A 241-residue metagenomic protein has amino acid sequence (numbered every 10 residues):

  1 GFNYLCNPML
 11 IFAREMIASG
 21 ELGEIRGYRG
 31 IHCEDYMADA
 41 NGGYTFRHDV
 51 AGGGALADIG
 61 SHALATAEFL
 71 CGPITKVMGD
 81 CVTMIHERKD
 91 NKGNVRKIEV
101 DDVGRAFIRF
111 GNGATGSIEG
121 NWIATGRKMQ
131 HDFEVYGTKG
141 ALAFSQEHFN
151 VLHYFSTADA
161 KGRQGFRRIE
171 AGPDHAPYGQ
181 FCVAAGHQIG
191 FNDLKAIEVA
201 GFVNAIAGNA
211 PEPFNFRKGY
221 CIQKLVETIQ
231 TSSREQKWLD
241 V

Functional and structural regions predicted by a protein language model:
Y4-I98, L152, Q236: Predominantly a Rossmann-like dinucleotide-binding segment in NAD(P)-dependent oxidoreductases
L5-C6, I31-Y36, C81-H86, N112-A114 (+4 more regions): Glycine-rich beta-alpha junction loops
S61, G120-K128, H187: Glycine-rich phosphate/pyrophosphate-binding beta-alpha loops
H86-K92, R96-K97, R105-F110, F133-E134 (+2 more regions): C-terminal glycine/acidic-rich active-site capping loop/insertion
I98-V100, A114, R127-H131: Glycine/proline-rich active-site loop of Rossmann-fold NAD(P)-dependent oxidoreductases
G190, L194-E198, V226-E235: Stable alpha-helical structural segments in soluble proteins, enriched in small hydrophobic residues
